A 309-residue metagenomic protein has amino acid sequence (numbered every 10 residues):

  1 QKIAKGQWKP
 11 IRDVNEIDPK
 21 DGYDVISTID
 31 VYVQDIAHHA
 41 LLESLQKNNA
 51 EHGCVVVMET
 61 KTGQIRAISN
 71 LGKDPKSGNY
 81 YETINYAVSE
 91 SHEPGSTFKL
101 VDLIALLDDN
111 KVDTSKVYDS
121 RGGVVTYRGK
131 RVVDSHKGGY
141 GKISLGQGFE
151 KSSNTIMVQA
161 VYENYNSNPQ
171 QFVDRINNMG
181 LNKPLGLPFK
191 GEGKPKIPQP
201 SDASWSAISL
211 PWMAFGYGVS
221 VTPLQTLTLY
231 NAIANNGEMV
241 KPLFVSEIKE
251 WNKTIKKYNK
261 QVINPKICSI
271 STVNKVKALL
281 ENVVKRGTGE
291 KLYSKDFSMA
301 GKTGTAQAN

Functional and structural regions predicted by a protein language model:
K2-E16, K20, I29, G53-S91 (+1 more regions): Beta-lactam-recognizing serine transpeptidase/beta-lactamase-like catalytic domain environment
Y23-V33: Conserved beta-strand/loop elements of the cytosolic catalytic core of P-type E1-E2 ATPases, chiefly in the P-domain
L41, L45-Q46, G180: Short regulatory alpha-helical segment in sensory/regulatory domains of signaling proteins that mediates
S44-E51, I208: Flexible, solvent-exposed loop/hinge segments and secondary-structure transition points
